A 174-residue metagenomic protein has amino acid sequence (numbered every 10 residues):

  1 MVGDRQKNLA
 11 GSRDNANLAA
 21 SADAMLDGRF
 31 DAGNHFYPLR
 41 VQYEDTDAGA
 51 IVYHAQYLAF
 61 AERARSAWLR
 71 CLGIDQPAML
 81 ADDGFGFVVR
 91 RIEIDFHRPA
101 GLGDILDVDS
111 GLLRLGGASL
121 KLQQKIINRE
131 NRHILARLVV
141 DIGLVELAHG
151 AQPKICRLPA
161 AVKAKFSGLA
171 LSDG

Functional and structural regions predicted by a protein language model:
V2-C71: Catalytic strand-loop segment that frames the active site of acyl-thioester-processing enzymes
V2-D27, Y37, G101-I105, L113-G174: HotDog/MaoC-like acyl-thioester-processing domains
L39-Y43, F96, L144: Hydrophobic residues in beta-strands and at strand termini
T46, Y57, I74, M79 (+5 more regions): Short capping/connector residues at structural and topological boundaries
R65, G73-I74, N131, S167: A generic structural signal for secondary-structure junctions that act as hinges or helix/strand caps at the edges
W68-L120, L135: Hydrophobic beta-strand-centered segment that forms part of the acyl-chain substrate-binding groove
